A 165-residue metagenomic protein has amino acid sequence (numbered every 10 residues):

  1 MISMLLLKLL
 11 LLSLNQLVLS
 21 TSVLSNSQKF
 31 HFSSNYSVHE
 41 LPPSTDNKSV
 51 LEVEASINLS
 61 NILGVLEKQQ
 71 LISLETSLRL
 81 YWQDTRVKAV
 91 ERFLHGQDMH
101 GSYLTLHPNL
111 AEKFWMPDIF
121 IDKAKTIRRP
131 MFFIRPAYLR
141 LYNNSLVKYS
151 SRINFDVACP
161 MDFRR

Functional and structural regions predicted by a protein language model:
I2-S20: Cleavable N-terminal signal peptides of Sec/SRP-targeted secreted and luminal proteins
V18-R165: Extracellular (lumenal) ectodomains and large extracellular loops of multi-pass membrane proteins
